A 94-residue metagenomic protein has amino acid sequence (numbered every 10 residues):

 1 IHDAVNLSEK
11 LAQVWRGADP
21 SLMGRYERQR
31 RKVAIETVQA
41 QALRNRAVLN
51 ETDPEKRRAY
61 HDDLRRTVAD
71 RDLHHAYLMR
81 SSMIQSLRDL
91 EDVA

Functional and structural regions predicted by a protein language model:
I1-L43: Conserved mid-domain beta->alpha element of the FAD-binding
L22, A40, R44, T52-E55 (+1 more regions): Residue-level signal for alpha-helical context at structural boundaries
A34, V38, L49, K56 (+3 more regions): Residue-level signal for secondary-structure boundary elements
R44-A69: C-terminal domain-closing interface element
D62-A94: C-terminal auxiliary extensions adjacent to catalytic cores
